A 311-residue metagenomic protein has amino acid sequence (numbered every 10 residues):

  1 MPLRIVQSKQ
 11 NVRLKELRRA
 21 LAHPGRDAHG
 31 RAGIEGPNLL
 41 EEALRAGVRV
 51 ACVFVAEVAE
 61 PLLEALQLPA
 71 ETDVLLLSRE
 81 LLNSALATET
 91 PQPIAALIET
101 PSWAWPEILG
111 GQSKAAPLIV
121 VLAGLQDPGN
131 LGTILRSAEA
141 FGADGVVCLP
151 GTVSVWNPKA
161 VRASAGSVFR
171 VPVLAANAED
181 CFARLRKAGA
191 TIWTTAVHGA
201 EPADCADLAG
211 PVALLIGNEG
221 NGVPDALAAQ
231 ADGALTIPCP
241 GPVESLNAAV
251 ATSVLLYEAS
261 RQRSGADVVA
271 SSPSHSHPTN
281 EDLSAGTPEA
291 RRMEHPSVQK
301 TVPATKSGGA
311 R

Functional and structural regions predicted by a protein language model:
M1-E89, H275, K306-R311: N-terminal positively charged helical leader segments and presequences
G36, Q126-I134, E244-A251: Amphipathic alpha-helical repeat scaffolds
R45, W103-G199: RNA substrate-binding interface of SAM-dependent RNA methyltransferases
L77-S78, A123, L149-P150, P172 (+1 more regions): Short beta->alpha connector loops at strand-helix junctions that form conserved, small/polar/Pro-enriched
A96, E139-F141, V155-S167, D225-V269: Structured adenosyl-cofactor binding patch, chiefly the S-adenosyl-L-methionine
W193-V243, N247: Active-site/ligand-binding-proximal alpha/beta "capping" segment
A266-R311: Intrinsic disorder/low-complexity segments
